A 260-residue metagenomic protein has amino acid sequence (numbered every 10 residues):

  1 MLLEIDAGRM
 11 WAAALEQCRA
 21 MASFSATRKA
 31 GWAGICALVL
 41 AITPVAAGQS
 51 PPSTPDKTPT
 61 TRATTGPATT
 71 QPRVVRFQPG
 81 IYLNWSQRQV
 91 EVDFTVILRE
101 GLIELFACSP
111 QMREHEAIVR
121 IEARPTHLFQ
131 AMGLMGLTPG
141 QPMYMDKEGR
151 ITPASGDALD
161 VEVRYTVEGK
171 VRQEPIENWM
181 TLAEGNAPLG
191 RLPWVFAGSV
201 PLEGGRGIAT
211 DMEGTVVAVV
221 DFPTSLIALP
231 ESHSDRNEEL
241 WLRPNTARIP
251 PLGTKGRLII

Functional and structural regions predicted by a protein language model:
M1-T27: N-terminal secretory signal peptides that target proteins for export/translocation
T27-K29, T54-K57: Low-complexity, intrinsically disordered segments with a bias for serine/threonine
A33-T43: Bacterial N-terminal signal peptides
A46-G48: Boundary at the C-terminal end of the N-terminal hydrophobic targeting segment
S53-P55, T61, T65, T70: Intrinsically disordered, low-complexity serine/threonine-rich repeat tracts
G66, Q71-I260: Long, low-hydrophobicity ectodomains and other hydrophilic envelope-associated domains
